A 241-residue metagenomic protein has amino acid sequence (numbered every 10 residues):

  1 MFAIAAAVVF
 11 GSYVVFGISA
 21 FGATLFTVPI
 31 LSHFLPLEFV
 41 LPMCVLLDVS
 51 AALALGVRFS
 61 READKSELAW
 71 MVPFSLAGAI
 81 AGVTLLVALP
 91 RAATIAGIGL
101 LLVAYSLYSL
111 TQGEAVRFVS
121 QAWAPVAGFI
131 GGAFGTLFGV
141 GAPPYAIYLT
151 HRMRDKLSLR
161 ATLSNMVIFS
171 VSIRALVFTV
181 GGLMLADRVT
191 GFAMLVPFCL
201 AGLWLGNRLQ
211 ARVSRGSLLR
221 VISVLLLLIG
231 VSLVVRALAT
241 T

Functional and structural regions predicted by a protein language model:
F2-A69, G132, A142-V196, L200: Small-residue-rich hydrophobic segments that form or flank transmembrane alpha-helices in multi-pass membrane proteins
S32-H33, V87, A211: Membrane-helix boundary and inter-helical linker elements of multi-pass secondary transporters
E38, S66, A92-I95, A122 (+2 more regions): Residues that define the loop-to-transmembrane-helix transition and helix capping in multi-pass membrane transporters
L41-C44, I95-I98, R160, L219-I222: Hydrophobic/aromatic positions within or immediately flanking transmembrane alpha-helices of multi-pass small-molecule
V45, I98-L102, S106, S164 (+3 more regions): Residues within membrane-spanning alpha-helices of integral membrane proteins, especially the hydrophobic core/packing
A52-A63, V83, A88, I95-Q121 (+2 more regions): Transmembrane helix exit motif
L102-A161: Membrane-embedded helical hairpins/re-entrant loop segments and their flanking transmembrane helices within multi-pass
W204-L227: Interfacial loop-to-transmembrane junctions
